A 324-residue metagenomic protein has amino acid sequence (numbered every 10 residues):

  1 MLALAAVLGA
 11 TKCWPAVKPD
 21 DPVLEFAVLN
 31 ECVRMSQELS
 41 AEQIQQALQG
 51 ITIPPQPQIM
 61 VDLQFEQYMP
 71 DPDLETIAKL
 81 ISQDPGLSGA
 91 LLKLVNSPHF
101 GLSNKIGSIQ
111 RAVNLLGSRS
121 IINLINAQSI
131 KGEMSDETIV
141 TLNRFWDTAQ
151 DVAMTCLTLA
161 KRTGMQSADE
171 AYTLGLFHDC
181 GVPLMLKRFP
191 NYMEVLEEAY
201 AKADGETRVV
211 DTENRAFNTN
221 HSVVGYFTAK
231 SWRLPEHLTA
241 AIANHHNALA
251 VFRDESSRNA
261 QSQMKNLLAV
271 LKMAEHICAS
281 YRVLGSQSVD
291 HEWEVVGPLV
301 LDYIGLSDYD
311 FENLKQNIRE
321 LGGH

Functional and structural regions predicted by a protein language model:
M1-L8: Hydrophobic alpha-helical targeting segments used for export or membrane insertion
T11: Active-site microenvironment for binding and transforming phosphate-containing groups
P22-E197, R208-S288: Conserved alpha-helical "signature site" that marks functionally important helical segments or helix/loop junctions
E198-D204: GAF sensory/regulatory domain recognition with acknowledged cross-activation on helical regulatory dimers
L271-H324: C-terminal appended segment following the main domain
